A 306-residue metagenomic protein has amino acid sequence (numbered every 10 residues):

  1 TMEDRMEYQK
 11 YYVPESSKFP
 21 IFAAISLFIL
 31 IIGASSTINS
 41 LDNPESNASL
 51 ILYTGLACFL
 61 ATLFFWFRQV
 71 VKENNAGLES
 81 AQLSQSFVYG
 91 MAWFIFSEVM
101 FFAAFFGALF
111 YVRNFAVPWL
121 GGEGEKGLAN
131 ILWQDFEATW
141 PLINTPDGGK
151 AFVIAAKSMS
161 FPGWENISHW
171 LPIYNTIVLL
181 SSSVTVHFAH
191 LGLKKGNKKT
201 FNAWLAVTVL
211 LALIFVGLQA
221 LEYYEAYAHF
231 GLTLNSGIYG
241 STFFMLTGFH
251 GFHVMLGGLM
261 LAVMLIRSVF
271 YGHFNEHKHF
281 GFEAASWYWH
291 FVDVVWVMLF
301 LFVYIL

Functional and structural regions predicted by a protein language model:
M2-L306: ...captures the hydrophobic TM-helix bundle architecture rather than a specific catalytic motif, and can also fire on
